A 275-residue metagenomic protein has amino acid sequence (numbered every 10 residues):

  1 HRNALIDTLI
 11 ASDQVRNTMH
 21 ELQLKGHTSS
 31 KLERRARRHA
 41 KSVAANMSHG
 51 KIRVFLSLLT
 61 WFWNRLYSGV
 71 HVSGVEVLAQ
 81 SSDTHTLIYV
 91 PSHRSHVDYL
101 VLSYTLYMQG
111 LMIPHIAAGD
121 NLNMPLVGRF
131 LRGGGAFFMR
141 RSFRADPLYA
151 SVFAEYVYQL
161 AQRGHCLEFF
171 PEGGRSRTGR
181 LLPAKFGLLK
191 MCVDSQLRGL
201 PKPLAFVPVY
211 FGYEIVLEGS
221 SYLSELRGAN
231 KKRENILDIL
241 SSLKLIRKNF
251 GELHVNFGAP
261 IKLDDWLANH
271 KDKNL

Functional and structural regions predicted by a protein language model:
H1-L275: Membrane-interfacial terminal anchoring regions of lipid-handling membrane enzymes
